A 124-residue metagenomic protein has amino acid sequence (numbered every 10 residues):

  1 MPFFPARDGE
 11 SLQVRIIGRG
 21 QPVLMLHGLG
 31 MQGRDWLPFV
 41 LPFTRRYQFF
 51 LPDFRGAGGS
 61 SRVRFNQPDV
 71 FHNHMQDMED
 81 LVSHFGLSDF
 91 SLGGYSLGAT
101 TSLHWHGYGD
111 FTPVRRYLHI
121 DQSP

Functional and structural regions predicted by a protein language model:
M1-S11: N-terminal cap/lid segment of alpha/beta-hydrolase-fold proteins
R7, L41, L51-G93, L97: Active-site loop/oxyanion-hole signature of alpha/beta-hydrolase fold enzymes
G9, T44-R46, L87, F111-T112: Short, well-ordered coil/turn elements that cap or connect secondary structure elements
E10-V63: Conserved HGGG/HGGXW glycine-rich cap/lid loop of the alpha/beta-hydrolase fold
G30, D80, Q122-P124: Hydrophobic side chains within alpha-helical segments
L37, E79, L103-G107: Short, hydrophobic alpha-helix immediately C-terminal to the catalytic nucleophile
S88-P124: Conserved hydrolase catalytic core segment
